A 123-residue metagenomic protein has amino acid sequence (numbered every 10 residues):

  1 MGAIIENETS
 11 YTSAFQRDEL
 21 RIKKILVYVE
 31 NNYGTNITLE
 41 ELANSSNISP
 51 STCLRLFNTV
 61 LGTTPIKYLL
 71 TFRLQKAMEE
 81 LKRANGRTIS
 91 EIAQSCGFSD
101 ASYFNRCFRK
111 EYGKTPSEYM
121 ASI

Functional and structural regions predicted by a protein language model:
M1-S13, R17-V27: An amphipathic alpha-helical interaction segment
Y11, T35-N36: Glycine-centered tight turns that cap/initiate beta-strands
Y28-E30, N36-Q75, A93-E118: Basic/polar phosphate-binding segments, predominantly the helix-turn-helix DNA-binding elements of transcriptional
Y33-G34, K82-N85: Short amphipathic helical patch at the helix-1/turn junction of helix-turn-helix
